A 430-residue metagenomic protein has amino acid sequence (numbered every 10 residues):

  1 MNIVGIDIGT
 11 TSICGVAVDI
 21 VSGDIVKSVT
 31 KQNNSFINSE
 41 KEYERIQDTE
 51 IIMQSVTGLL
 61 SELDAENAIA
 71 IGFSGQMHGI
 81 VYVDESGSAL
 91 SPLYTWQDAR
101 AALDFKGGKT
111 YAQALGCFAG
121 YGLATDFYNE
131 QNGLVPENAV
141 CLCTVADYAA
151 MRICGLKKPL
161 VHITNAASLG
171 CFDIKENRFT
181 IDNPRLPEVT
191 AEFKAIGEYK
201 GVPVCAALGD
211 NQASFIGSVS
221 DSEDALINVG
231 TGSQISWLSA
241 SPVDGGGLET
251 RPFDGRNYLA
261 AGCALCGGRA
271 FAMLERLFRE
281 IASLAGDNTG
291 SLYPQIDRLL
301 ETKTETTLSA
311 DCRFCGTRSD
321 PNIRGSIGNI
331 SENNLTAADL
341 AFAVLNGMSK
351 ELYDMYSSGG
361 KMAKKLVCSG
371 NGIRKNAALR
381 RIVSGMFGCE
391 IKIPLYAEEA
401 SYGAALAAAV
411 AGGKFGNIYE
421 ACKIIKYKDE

Functional and structural regions predicted by a protein language model:
M1-S91, N138, V202-A206, S291 (+2 more regions): N-terminal glycine/serine-rich phosphate-binding loop of ATP-dependent small-molecule kinases, especially carbohydrate
I8-T10, T110-N211: Gly/Ser/Thr-rich active-site cleft segment
V56-I69, N132-P136, T180-P184, L352-K365: Phosphate/pyrophosphate-binding loops at sites that engage ATP/ADP/AMP, CoA/4′-phosphopantetheine, polyphosphate
N67-Q76, V140-L142, L226, K361-N371: Short glycine-rich phosphate-binding loop at a beta-alpha junction
T110, D126-G133, N138, M151 (+5 more regions): A short helix-loop
A166-D254, C266, A378: ATP-dependent carbohydrate kinase catalytic cores
A213-G217, C263-G268, A272-E275, F342 (+4 more regions): Glycine-rich phosphate-binding/hydrolytic loop that grips phosphoryl groups
T304-Y396: Activation-segment/catalytic-loop signature of the eukaryotic protein kinase fold
